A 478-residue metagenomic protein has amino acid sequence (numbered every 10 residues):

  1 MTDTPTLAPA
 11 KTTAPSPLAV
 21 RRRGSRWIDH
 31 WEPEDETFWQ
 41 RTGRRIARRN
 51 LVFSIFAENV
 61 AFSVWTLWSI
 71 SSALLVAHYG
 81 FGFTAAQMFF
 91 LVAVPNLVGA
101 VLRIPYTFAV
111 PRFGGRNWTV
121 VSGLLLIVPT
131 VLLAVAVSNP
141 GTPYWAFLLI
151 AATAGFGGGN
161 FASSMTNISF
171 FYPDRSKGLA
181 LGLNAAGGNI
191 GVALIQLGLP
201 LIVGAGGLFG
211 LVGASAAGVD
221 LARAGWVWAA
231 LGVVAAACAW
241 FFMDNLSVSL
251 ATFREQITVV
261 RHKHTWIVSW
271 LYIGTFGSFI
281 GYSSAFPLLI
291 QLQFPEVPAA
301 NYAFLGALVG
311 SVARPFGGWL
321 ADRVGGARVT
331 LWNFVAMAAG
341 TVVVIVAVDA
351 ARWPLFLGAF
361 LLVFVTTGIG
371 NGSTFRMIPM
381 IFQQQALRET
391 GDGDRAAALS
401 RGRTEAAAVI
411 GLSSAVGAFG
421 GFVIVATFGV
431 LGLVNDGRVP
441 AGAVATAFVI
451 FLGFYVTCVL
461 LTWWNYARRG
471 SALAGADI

Functional and structural regions predicted by a protein language model:
T2-S63: Cytosolic juxtamembrane N-terminal segment immediately preceding the first transmembrane helix of multi-pass
G43-S71, H262-G281, L361, V365: Pair of pore-lining "gating" transmembrane helices in MFS-fold secondary transporters
W68-A73, H262-S311, P315, N371 (+2 more regions): Extracytoplasmic gate region of multi-pass secondary transporters
F90-F108, F304-G317: Central cavity-lining transmembrane alpha-helices of secondary-active solute carriers, predominantly the Major
L124-P140, V335-A351: C-terminal ends and interior cores of transmembrane alpha-helices in multi-pass membrane transporters/permeases
P129, P143-G159, P354-N371: Hydrophobic core of transmembrane alpha-helices in multi-pass small-molecule transporters, especially MFS/SLC-type
G158, G178-G204, I410-V425: Glycine-rich segments within core transmembrane alpha-helices of 12-TM secondary carriers
G204, A229-S249, V459-N465: C-terminal membrane-cytosol helix-exit motif in multi-pass small-molecule transporters
